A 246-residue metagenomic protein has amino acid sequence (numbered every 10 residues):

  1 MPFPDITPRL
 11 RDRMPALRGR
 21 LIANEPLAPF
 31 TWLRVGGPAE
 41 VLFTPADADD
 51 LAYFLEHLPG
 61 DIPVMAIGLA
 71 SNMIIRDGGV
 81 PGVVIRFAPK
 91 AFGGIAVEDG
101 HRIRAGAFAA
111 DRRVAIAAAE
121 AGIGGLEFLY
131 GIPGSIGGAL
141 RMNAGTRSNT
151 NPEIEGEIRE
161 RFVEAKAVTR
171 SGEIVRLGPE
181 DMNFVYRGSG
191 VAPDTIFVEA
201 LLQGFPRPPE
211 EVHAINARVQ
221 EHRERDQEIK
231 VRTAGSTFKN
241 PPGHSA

Functional and structural regions predicted by a protein language model:
P2-M142, T146: Anion-binding (especially nucleotide phosphate/pyrophosphate-binding) glycine-rich loop and adjoining beta-alpha core
T7-R11, R159, H213-Q220: Generic detector of well-ordered alpha-helical segments enriched in charged/polar residues, highlighting helical
L21-A23, M73, V168-A246: Phosphate/pyrophosphate- and phosphate-bearing ligand-binding catalytic cores of soluble enzymes
P29, A39, D99, I136 (+4 more regions): A generic structural signal for well-ordered coil/turn residues at beta-strand boundaries that shape enzyme active-site
R34, R76, A96, G156-I158 (+2 more regions): Sterically constrained small-residue positions within well-ordered secondary structures of folded domains
L42, R104, E164-K166, E199-L201: Beta-strand secondary-structure signal
A118, I136, L140-A144, K166-T169 (+2 more regions): Short, well-ordered alpha-helical segments in soluble proteins
M142-G188: Active-site glycine-rich loop that binds ribose-phosphate moieties when present
